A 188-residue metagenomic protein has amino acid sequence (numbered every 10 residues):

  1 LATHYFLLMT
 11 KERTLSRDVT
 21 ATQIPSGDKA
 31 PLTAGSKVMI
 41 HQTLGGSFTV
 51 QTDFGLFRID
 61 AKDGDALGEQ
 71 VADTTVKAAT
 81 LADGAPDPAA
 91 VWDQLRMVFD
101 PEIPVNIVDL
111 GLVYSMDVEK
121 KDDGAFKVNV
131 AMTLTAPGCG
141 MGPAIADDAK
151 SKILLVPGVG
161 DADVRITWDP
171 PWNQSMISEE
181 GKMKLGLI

Functional and structural regions predicted by a protein language model:
L1-L8: Short, Lys/Arg-enriched N-terminal segments with co-localized hydrophobic residues within the first ~10-30 amino acids
M9-I188: Domain-level signature for proteins that mediate thiol-based redox and metal-cofactor handling
